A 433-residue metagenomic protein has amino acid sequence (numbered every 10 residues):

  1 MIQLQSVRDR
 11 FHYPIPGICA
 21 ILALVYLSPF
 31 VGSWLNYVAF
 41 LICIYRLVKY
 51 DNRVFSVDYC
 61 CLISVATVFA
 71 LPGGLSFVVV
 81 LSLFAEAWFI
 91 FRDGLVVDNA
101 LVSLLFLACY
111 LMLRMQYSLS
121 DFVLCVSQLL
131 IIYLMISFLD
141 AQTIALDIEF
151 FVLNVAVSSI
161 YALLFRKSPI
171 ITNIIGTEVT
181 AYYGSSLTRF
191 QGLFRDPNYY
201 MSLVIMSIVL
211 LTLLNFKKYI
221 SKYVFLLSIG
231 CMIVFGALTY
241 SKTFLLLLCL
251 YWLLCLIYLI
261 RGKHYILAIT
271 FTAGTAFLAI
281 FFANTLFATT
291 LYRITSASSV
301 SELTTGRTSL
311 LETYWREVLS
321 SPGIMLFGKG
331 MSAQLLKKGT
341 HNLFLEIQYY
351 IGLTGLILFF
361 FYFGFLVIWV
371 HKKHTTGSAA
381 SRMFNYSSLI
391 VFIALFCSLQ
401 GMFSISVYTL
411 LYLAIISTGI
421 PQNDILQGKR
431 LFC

Functional and structural regions predicted by a protein language model:
M1-H12, V48-V54, D93, T376-A379 (+1 more regions): A juxtamembrane structural motif centered on a specific transmembrane helix
I2-F89, F392-C397, T409-L410: N-terminal signal-anchor transmembrane segment
I21-L24, F40-I44, V209, L253 (+2 more regions): Transmembrane alpha-helices of multi-pass inner-membrane enzymes
C43-L47, L81-V97, S103-L163, C255-L259 (+2 more regions): Transmembrane alpha-helical segments and their membrane-water interfaces
N99, Y219-V224, W252-I266, L353-I393 (+1 more regions): Hydrophobic transmembrane alpha-helices and their immediate junctions
I148-I175, R195-Y258: Alpha-helical transmembrane segments of multi-pass inner-membrane proteins
A162-I170, L259-S298, W315, L319-S320: A membrane-periplasm/extracellular boundary helix in multi-pass inner-membrane enzymes that assemble envelope glycans
T295-T354, V370, H374-T375: Long extracytoplasmic/lumenal interhelical loops at the membrane interface of multi-pass membrane proteins
